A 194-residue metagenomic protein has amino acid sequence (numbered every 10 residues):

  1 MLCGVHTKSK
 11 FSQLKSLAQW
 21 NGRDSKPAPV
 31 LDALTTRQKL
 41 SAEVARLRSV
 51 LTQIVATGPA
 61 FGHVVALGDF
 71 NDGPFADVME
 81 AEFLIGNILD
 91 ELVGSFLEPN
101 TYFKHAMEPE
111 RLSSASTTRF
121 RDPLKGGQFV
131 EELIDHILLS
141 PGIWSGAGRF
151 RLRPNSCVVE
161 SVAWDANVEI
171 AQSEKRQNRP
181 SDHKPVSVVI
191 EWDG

Functional and structural regions predicted by a protein language model:
M1-S12: Structured beta-strand-rich core segments of catalytic domains in phosphoester-bond hydrolases
K10-R37: A solvent-exposed, charged loop/short amphipathic helix patch at secondary-structure junctions
V30-P59: A long, amphipathic alpha-helix that forms part of the scaffold/cap immediately adjacent to metal-dependent active
Q53-V65, F70-G194: Metal-dependent phosphoester-hydrolase catalytic domains
